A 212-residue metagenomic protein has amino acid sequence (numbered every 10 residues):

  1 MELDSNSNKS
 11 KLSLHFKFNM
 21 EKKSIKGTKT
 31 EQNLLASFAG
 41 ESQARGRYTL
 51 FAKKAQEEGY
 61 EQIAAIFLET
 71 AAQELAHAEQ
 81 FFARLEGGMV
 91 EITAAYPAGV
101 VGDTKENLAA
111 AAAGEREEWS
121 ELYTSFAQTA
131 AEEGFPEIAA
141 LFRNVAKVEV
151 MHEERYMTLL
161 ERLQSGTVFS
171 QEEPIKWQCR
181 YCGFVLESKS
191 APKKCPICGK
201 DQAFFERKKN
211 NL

Functional and structural regions predicted by a protein language model:
D4-N8, H15, N19: Intrinsic-disorder-associated, low-complexity terminal segments enriched in Asp/Asn/His/Tyr and depleted of Lys/Arg
F16-L212: Non-heme di-metal
